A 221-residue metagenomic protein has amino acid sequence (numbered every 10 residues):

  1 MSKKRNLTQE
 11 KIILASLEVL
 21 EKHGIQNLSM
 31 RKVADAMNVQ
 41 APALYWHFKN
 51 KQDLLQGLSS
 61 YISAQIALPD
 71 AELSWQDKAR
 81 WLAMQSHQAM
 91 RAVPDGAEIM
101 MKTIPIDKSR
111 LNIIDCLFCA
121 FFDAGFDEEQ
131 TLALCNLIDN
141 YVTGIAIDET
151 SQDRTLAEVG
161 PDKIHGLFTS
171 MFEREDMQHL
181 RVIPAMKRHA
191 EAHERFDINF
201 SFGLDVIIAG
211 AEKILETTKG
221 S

Functional and structural regions predicted by a protein language model:
M1-H23, N27-K32, A36, K49-Q56: Basic, helix-initiating cap at the start of DNA-binding domains
K11, D53, W81, N112 (+4 more regions): Amphipathic alpha-helical interaction segments
I12-L20, L58, I62, S86 (+2 more regions): Short hydrophobic clusters on alpha-helical segments that form packing/core surfaces in small helical domains
N38-F48: Short hydrophobic/aromatic patch on the recognition helix
A67-N112, E128-T131, C135-I138: Hydrophobic alpha-helical connector segments
I113-Y141, I145-L167, A211-L215: Hydrophobic alpha-helical bundle segments that form small-molecule/ligand-binding pockets
S151-S221: C-terminal peripheral helix-coil segments that are non-catalytic and often amphipathic
